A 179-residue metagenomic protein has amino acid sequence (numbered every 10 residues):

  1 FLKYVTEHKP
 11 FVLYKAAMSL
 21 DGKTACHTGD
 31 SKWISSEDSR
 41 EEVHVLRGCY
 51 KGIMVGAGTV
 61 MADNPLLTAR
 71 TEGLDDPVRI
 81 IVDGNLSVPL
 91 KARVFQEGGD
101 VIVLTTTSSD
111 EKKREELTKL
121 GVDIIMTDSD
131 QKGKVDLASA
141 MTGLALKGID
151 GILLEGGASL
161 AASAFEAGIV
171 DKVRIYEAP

Functional and structural regions predicted by a protein language model:
K3-K147, S159-A162: Active-site ligand-binding patch in enzyme domains
K51-I53, G58-V60, A167-P179: Structural signature of the urease/amidohydrolase superfamily beta/alpha-barrel
V122, I149-G156, A161, A167 (+1 more regions): Helical hairpin unit composed of two closely spaced alpha helices linked by a short loop
